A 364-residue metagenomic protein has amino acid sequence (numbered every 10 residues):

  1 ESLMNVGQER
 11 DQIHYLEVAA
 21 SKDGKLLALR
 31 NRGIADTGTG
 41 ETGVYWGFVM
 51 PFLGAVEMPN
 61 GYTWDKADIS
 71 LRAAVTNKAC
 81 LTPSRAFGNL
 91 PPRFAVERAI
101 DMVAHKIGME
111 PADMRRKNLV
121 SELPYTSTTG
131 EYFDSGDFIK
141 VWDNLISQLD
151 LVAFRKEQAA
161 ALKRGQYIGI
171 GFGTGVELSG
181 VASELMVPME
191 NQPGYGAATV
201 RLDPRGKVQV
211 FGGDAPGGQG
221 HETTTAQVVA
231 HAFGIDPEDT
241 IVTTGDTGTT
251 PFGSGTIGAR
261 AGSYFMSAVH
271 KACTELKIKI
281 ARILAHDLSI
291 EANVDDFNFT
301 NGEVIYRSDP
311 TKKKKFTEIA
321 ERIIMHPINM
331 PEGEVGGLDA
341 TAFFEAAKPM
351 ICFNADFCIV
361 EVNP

Functional and structural regions predicted by a protein language model:
E1, L27-R32, P111-V120, K156-F172 (+3 more regions): Beta-strand segments within the central parallel beta-sheet cores of soluble alpha/beta enzyme folds
E1-K22, L81-K106, T129-L151, F233 (+2 more regions): Glycine-rich and small/hydrophobic secondary-structure elements
N5-R10, R30-R32, G38-Y45, V75-T76 (+5 more regions): Short acidic, glycine/serine/threonine-rich loops at helix termini
D11-R98, V187-Y195, S267, E321-H326 (+1 more regions): Glycine-rich loop/linker segments at domain edges
A35, A67-A73, Q192-Y195, D236-A261: Flexible glycine/proline-rich, aromatic-decorated loop/lid segments
V44-P59, P83-N118, K140, N144 (+4 more regions): Alpha-helical support elements that line or immediately flank enzyme active sites and cofactor-binding pockets
L119-K207, A342-A347, D356: Helix-loop-helix junctions that connect adjacent transmembrane helices in secondary transporters/permeases, recognized
M189-Q192, A197-Q209, V294-P364: C-terminal, non-catalytic interaction/recognition modules in large multi-subunit enzymes and RNPs
